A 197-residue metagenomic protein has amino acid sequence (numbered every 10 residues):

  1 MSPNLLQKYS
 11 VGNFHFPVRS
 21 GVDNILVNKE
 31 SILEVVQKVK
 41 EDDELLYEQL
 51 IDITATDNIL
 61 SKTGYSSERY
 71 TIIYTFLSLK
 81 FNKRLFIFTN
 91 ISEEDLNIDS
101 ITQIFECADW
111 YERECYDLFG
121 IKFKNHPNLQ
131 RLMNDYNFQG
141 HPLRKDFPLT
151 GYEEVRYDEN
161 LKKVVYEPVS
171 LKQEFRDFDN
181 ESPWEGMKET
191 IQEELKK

Functional and structural regions predicted by a protein language model:
M1-K197: Terminal low-complexity/charged segments
